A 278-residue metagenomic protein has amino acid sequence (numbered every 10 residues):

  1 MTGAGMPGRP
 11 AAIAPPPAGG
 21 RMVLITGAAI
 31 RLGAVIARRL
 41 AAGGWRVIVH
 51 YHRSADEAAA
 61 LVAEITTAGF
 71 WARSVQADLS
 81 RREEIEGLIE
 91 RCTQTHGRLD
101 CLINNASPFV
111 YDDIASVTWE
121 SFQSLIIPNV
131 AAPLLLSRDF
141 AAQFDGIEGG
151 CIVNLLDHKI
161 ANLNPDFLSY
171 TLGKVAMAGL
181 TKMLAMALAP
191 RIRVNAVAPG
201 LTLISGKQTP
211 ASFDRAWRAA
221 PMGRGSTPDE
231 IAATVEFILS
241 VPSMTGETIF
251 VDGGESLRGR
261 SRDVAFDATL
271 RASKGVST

Functional and structural regions predicted by a protein language model:
A29-I30: Conserved glycine-rich cofactor-binding loop
L40, R98, A178, L188-T202 (+1 more regions): Conserved Rossmann-fold SDR core element
W45-A60: Conserved glycine-rich Rossmann-like NAD(P)H-binding loop of the short-chain dehydrogenase/reductase
D113-I114, S121-I126, A216: Substrate-binding pocket helix/loop in short-chain dehydrogenase/reductase
C151-A189, L201-T202: Catalytic loop of short-chain dehydrogenase/reductase
A220-I231: A conserved structural motif in NAD(P)-dependent oxidoreductases
D229-V251, S256: C-terminal substrate-recognition "lid" of short-chain dehydrogenase/reductases
